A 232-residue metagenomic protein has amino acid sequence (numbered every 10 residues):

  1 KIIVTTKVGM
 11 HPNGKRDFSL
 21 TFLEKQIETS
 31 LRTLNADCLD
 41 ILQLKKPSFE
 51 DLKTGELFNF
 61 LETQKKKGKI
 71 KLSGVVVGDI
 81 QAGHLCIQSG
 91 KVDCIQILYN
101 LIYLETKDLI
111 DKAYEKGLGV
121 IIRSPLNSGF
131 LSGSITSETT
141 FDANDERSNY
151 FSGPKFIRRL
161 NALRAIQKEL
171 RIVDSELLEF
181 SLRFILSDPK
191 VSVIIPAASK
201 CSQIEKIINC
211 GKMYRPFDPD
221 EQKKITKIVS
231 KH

Functional and structural regions predicted by a protein language model:
K1, L31-N35, I87-Q88, A113: Acidic (Asp/Glu)-rich catalytic clusters
K1-N13: A short, structured active-site edge motif that brings together acidic residues
T5-T6, I41-L42, I121-P125: Non-cysteine beta-strand/loop elements that form the S-adenosyl-L-methionine
H11-R16, L131: A short acidic, helix-capping loop that chelates divalent metal ions and anchors anionic groups
G14-L20, L52-G55: Short, solvent-exposed loop/turn segments at secondary-structure boundaries
F18-L34, V77-L85, S181: Short, acidic/polar
L31-E50: Active-site groove signature of glycoside hydrolases
P47-H232: Beta/alpha (TIM)-barrel catalytic core signal, keyed to glycine-rich beta->alpha loops juxtaposed to Asp/Glu that bind
